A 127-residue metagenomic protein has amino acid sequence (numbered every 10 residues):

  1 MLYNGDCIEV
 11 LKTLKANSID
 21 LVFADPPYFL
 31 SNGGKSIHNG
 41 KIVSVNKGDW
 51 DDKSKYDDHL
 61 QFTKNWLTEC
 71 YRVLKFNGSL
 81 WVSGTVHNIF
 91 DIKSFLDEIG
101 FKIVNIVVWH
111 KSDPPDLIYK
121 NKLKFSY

Functional and structural regions predicted by a protein language model:
M1-Y127: Core catalytic lobe of class I
